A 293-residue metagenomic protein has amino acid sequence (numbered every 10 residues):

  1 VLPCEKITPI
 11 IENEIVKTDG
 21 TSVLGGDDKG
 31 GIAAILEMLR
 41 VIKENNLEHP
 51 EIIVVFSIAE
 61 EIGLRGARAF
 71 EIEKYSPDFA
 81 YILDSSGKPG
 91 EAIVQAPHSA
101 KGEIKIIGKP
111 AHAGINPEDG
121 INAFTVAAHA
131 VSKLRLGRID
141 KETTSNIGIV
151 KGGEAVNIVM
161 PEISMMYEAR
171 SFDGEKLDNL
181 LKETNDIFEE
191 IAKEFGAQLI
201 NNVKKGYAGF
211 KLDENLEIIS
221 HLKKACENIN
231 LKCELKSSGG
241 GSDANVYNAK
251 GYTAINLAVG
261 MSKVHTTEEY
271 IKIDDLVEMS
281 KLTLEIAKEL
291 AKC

Functional and structural regions predicted by a protein language model:
V1-E14, A92-K105, I255: Acidic-glycine-rich active-site phosphate/pyrophosphate-binding loop
V1-E51, F56, P77, E278: Active-site metal-coordination/substrate-binding segment of hydrolases, especially metallo-dependent peptidases
P9-S22, I107-A111, I229-N230, M261-H265: Glycine/charged-rich beta-loop-alpha catalytic/anionic-binding loops adjacent to active sites
K17-G26, A111-P117, G153, T266 (+1 more regions): A short glycine/serine-rich beta->alpha loop
E44-A123: Fold-level recognition of mixed alpha/beta catalytic cores in primary-metabolism enzymes, strongest
N116-V150, I158, E175-L199: Acidic-enriched catalytic cores of C-N bond-cleaving enzymes acting on peptides and small amides
T125-D140, N146, L181, Y207-I255: Active-site-adjacent substrate-binding region of metalloamidase/peptidase-like peptide-processing proteins
V150, P161, L231-L290: Zn-dependent metallopeptidase/amidohydrolase metal-coordination segment
